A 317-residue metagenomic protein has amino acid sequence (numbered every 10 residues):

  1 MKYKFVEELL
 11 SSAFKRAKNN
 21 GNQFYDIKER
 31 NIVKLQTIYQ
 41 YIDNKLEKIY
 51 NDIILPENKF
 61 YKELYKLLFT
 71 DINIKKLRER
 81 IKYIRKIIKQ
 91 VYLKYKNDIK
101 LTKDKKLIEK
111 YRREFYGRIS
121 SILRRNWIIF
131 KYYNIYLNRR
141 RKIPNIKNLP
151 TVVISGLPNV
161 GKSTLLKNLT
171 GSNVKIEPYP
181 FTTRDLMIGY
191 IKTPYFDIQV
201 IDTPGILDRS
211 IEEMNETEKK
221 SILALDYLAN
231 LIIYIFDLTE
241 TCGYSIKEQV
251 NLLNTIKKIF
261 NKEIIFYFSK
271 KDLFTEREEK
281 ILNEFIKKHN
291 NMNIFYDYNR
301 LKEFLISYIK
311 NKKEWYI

Functional and structural regions predicted by a protein language model:
M1-I87, T193: N-terminal accessory targeting/assembly segments
F24-K34, D52-K75, I146, P204-L228 (+1 more regions): Switch II of P-loop NTPase G domains
R78-N134: Charged, amphipathic alpha-helical linker segments immediately N-terminal to NTP-binding catalytic cores
I135-I146: Pre-Walker A adenine-sensing motif
P144-K147, L169-Q199, T203-L223, I246: Switch I (effector-binding) loop of TRAFAC-class P-loop GTPase G-domains
L157-P158, N168: P-loop (Walker A) phosphate-binding loop of NTP-binding proteins
V160-K162: Conserved glycine(s) of the Walker
T217-M292, S307: Conserved C-terminal guanine-recognition region of P-loop GTPase G domains, centered on the G4
